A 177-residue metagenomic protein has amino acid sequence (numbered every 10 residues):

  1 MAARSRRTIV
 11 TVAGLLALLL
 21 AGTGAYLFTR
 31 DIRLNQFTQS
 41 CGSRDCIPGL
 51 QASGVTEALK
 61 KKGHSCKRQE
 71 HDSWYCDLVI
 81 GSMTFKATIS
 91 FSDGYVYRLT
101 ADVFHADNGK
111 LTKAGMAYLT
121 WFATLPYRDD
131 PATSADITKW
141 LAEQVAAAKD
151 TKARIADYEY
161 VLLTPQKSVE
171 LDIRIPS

Functional and structural regions predicted by a protein language model:
M1-V10: Short, low-complexity patches enriched in S/T/P/G
V10-L27: Hydrophobic membrane-insertion alpha-helices, especially the h-region of bacterial N-terminal signal peptides
A25-I32, P126: Structural signature of transmembrane alpha-helix termini at the membrane-water interface
D31-A87: Extracytoplasmic low-complexity, Pro/Thr/Ser/Ala/Gly-rich segments that lie immediately after a secretion/anchoring
K61-S73, Y127-Y158: Short glycine-rich, low-complexity/disordered patches
H71-K113, D150-S177: Amphipathic N-proximal alpha-helical interface segments
T88-Q144: Long, charged/polar, surface-exposed segments that mediate recognition or autoinhibition
